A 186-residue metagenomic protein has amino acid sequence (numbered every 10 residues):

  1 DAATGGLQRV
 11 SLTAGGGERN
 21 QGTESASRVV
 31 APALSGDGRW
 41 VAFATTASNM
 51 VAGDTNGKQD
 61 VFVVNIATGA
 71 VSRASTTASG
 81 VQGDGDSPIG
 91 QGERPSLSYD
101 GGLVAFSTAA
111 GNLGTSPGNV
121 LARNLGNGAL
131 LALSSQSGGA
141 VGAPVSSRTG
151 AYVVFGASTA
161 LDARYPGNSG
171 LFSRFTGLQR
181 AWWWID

Functional and structural regions predicted by a protein language model:
D1-D186: Conserved "turn/edge" positions that cap or connect secondary-structure elements within repeat/scaffolded domains
